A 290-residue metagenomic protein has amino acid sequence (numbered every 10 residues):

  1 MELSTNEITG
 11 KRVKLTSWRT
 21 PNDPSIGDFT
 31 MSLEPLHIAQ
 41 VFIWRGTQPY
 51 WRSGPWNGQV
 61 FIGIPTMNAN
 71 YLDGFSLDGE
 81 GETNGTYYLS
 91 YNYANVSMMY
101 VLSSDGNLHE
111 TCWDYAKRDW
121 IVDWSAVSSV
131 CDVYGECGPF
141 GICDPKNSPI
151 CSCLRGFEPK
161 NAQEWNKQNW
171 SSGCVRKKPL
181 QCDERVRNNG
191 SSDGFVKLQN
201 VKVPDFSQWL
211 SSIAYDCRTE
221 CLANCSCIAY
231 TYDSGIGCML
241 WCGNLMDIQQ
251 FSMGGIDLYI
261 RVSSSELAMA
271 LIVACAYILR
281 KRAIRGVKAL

Functional and structural regions predicted by a protein language model:
M1-L290: Beta-rich ligand-binding surfaces for carbohydrates and other polyanions
